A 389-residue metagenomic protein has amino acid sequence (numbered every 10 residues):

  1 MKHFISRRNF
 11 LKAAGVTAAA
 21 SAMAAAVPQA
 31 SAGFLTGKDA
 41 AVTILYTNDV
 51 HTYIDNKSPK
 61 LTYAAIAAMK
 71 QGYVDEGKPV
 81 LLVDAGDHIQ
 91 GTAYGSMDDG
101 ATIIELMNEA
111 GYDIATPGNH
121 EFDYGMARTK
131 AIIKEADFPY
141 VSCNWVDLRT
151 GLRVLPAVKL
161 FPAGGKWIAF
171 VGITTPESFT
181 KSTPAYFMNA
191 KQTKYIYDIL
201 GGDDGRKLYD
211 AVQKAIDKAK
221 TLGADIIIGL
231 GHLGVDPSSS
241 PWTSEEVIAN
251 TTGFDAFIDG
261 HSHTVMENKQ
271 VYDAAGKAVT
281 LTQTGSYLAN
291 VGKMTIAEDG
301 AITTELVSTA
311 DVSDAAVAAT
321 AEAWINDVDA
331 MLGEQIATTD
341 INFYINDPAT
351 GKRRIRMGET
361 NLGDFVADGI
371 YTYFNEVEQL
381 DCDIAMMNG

Functional and structural regions predicted by a protein language model:
K2, R7-L11, G15, G33-D311 (+4 more regions): Acidic, metal/ion-coordinating pockets
T17-A22: Bacterial N-terminal signal peptides
M23-Q29: C-terminal segment of classical bacterial N-terminal signal peptides
F179-T180, A297-G389: A short C-terminal boundary segment appended to hydrolase-like catalytic domains
